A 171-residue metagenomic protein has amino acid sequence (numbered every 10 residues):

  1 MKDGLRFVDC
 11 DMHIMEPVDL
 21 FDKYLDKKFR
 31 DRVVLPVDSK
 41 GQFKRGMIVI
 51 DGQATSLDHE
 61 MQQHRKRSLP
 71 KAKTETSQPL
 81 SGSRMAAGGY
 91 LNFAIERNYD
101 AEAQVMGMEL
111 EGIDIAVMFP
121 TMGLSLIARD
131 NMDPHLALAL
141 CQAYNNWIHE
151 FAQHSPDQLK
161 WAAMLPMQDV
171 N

Functional and structural regions predicted by a protein language model:
M1-N171: Helix-coil boundary/capping segments in enzymes
